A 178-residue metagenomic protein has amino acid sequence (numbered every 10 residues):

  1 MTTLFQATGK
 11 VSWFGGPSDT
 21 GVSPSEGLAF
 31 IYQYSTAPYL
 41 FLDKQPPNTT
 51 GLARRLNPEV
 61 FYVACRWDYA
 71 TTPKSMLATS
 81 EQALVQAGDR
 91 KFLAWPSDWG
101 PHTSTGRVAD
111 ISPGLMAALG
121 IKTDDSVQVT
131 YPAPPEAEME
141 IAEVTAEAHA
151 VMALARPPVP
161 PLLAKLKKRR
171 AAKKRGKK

Functional and structural regions predicted by a protein language model:
M1-L163: Secreted/periplasmic proteins
A164-K178: Short Lys/Arg-rich cationic patches that frequently serve as NLS/NoLS or arginine-rich RNA/DNA-binding motifs
